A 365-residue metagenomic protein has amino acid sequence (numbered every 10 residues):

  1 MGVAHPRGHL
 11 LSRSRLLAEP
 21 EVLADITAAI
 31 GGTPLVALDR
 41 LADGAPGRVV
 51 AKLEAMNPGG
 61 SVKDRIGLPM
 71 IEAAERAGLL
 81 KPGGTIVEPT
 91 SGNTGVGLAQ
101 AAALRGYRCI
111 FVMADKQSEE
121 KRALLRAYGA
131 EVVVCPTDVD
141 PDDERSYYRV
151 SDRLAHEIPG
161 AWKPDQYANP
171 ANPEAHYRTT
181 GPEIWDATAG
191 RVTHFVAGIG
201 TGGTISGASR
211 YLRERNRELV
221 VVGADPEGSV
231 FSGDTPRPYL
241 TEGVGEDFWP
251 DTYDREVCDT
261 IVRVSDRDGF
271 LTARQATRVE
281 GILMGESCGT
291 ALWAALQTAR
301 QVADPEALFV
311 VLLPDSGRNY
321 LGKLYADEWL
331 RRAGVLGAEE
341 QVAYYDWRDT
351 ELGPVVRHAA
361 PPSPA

Functional and structural regions predicted by a protein language model:
M1-A365: PLP-dependent amino-acid enzyme catalytic core
